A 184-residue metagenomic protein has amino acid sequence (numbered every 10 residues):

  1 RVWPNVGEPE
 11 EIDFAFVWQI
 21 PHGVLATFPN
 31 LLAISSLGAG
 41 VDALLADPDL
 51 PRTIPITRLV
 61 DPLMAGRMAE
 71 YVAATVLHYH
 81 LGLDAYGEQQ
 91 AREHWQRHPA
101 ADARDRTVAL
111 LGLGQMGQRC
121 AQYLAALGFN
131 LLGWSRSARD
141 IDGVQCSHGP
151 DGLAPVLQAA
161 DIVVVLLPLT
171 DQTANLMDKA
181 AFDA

Functional and structural regions predicted by a protein language model:
R1-F14: N-terminal glycine-/charge-rich "phosphate-binding" loop or analogous flexible N-terminal tail
E8-E10, L25-F28, V156-A160, F182: A short, aliphatic-rich alpha-helical micro-motif
D13-G87: Phosphate/diphosphate ligand-binding glycine-rich loop within oxidoreductases
T53, R104-V108, K179: Phosphate-coordination loops involved in phosphoryl transfer and adenosine-cofactor binding
Y86-R119, C146: Glycine-rich NAD(P)-binding loop of Rossmann-like domains
L124: Aromatic pocket-lining residues of Rossmann-like dinucleotide-binding sites
L132: Conserved beta-strand positions in the Rossmann-like core of class I SAM-dependent methyltransferases
S137-A184: Rossmann-like adenosine-cofactor binding region
